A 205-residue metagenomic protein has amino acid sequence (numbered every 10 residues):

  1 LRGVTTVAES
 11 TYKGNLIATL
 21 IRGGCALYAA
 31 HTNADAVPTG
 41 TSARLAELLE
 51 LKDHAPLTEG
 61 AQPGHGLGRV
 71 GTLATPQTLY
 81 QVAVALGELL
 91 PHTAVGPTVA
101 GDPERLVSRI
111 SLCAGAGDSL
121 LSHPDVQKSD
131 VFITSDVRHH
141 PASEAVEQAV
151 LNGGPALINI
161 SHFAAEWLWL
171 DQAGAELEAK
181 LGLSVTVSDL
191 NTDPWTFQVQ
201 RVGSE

Functional and structural regions predicted by a protein language model:
L1-E205: Hydrophobic structural segments
